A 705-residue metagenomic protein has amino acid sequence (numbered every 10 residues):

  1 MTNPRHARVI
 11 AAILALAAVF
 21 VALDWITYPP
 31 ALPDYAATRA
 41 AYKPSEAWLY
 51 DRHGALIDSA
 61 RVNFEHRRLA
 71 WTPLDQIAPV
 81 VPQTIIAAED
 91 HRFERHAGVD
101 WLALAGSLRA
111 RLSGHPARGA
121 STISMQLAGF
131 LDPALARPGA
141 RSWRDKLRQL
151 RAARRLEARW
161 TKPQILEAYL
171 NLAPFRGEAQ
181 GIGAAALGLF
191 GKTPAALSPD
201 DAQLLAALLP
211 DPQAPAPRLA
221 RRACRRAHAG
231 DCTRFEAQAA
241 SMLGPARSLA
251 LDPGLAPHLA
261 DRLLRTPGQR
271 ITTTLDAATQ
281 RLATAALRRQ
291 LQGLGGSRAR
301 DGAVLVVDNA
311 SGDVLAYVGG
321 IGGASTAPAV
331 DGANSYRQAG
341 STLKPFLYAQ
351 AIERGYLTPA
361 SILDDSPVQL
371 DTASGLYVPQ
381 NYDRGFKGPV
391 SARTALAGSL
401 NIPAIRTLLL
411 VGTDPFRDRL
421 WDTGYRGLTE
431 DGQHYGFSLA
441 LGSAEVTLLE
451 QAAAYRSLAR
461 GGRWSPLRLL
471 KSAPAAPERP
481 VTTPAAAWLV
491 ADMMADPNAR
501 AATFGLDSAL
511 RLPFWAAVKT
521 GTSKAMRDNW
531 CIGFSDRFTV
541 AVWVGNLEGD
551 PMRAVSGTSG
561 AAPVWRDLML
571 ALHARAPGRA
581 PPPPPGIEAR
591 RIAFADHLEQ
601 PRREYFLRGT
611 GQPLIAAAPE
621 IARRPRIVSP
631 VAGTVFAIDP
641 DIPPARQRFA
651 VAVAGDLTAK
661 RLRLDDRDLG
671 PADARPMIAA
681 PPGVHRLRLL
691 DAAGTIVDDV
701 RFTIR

Functional and structural regions predicted by a protein language model:
M1-A7, A17-F20, A37, Y50 (+5 more regions): Soluble, non-transmembrane domains of envelope/secretory-pathway proteins that act on or interact with carbohydrate
V19-D24, P116, A120-R281, A285 (+3 more regions): Non-catalytic, structured segments within soluble enzyme domains
A22-A41: Aromatic-capped interface at the extracytoplasmic side of an N-terminal signal-anchor transmembrane helix
A41-Y42, P73-I123, Q180-F190, L197-A202 (+2 more regions): Flexible, acidic/glycine-enriched loop-and-adjacent beta/alpha segments that face the extracytoplasmic/periplasmic side
E46-D58, I77, S297-T326, D418-T423: A short, well-structured edge-of-sheet supersecondary motif
A110-R137, H258, L357-F416, W464 (+1 more regions): Conserved catalytic neighborhood of penicillin-recognizing serine enzymes
A153, E157, L209-R225, P267-T279 (+6 more regions): Active-site loop and adjoining helix of the penicillin-binding protein/serine DD-peptidase-beta-lactamase fold
T273-G296, V304-D308, Y317-G320, A324-Q338 (+5 more regions): A penicillin-recognizing enzyme superfamily signal
